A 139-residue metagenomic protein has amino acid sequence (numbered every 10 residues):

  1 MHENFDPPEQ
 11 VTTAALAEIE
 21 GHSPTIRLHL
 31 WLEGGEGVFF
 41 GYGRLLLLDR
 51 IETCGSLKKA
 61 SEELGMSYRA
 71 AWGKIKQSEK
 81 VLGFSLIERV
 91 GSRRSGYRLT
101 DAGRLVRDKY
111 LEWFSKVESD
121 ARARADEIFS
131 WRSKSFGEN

Functional and structural regions predicted by a protein language model:
M1-A15: General nucleic-acid-binding
H22-E36: Short, Lys/Arg-enriched N-terminal segment that forms or immediately precedes the first helix of a structured domain
C54-A60: Short helix-boundary/capping micro-motifs
K74: Residues within the DNA-recognition helix of helix-turn-helix
K80-S85: Residue cluster at the C-terminal edge of the helix-turn-helix DNA-binding motif
R89-W113: Basic, amphipathic "hinge/linker" alpha-helix immediately C-terminal to the N-terminal HTH DNA-binding motif
V106-N139: Helix-turn-helix/homeodomain-like alpha-helical modules used for DNA recognition and transcription-factor dimerization
